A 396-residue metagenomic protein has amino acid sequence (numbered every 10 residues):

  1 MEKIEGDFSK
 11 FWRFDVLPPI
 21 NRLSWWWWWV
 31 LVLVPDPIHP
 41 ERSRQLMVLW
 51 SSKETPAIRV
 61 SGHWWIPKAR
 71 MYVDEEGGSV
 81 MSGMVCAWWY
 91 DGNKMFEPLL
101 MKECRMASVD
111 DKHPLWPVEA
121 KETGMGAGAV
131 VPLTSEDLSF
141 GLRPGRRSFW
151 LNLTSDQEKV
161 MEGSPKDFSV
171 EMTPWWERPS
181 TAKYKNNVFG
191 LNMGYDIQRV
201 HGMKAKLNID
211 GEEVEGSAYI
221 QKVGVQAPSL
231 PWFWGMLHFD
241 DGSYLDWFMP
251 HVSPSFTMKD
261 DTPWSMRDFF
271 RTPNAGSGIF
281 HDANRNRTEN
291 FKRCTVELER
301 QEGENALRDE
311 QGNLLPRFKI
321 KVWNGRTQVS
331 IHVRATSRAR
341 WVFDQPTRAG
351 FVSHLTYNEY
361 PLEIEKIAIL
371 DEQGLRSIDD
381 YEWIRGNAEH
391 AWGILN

Functional and structural regions predicted by a protein language model:
M1-N396: Structured soluble/peripheral alpha/beta segments that form catalytic or ligand/cofactor-binding pockets
